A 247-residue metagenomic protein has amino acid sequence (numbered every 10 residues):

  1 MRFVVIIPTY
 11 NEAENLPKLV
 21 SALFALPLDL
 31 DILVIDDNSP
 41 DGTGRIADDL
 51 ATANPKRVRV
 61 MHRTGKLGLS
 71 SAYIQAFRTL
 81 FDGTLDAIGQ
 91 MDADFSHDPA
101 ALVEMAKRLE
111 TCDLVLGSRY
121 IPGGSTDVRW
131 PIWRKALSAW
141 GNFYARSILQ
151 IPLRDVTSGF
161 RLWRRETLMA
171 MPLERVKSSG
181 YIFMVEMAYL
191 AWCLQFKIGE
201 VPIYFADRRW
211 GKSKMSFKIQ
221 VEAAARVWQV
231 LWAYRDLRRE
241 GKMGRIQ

Functional and structural regions predicted by a protein language model:
M1-F3, F143, Q150-I151, L173-Q247: Hydrophobic helical membrane-anchoring modules
I7-V20, N38: Active-site beta-to-alpha loop of glycosyltransferases that engages the nucleotide-sugar donor
E14-K18, D41-L50: Acidic helix N-cap motif at the loop->helix transition within catalytic regions of sugar-transfer enzymes
S21-L30: Short, acidic, metal-binding catalytic loop of nucleotide-sugar glycosyltransferases
L30-S39, M61-H62, M91: Short beta-strand/loop segment that forms part of the nucleotide-sugar
D36-R45, G65, F95: A conserved acidic beta->alpha catalytic loop
M61-D82, P99-Y181, R208-K218, E222 (+1 more regions): Acceptor/aglycone-binding surface of glycosyltransferases and processive sugar-polymer synthases
T84-S96: Short beta-strand-to-loop acidic/aromatic patch adjacent to the donor-nucleotide binding site
